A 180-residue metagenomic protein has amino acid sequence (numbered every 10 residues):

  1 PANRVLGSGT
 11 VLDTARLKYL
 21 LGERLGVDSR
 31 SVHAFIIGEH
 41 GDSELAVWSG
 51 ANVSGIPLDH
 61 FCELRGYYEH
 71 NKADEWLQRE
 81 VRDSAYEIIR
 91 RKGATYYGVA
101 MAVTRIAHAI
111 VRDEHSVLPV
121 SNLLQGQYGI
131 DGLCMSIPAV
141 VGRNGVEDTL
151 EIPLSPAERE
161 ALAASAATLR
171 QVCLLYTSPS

Functional and structural regions predicted by a protein language model:
P1-N3: Rossmann-fold NAD(P)-binding glycine/threonine-rich loop
L6-T14, K18, F35: Long, charge-dense
G9, A73, T95, V99 (+2 more regions): Catalytic cores of large soluble enzymes that bind and process phosphate-bearing ligands
Y19-L133, I137-A139: Mobile gating loops/cap/lid regions near enzyme active sites that modulate substrate access
M135-N144, E151-I152: Short beta-strand elements
D148-A166: Short, flexible active-site recognition loops that position polar ligands and cofactors
Y176-S180: Conserved small/polar residues in nucleotide/adenosyl-binding loops
